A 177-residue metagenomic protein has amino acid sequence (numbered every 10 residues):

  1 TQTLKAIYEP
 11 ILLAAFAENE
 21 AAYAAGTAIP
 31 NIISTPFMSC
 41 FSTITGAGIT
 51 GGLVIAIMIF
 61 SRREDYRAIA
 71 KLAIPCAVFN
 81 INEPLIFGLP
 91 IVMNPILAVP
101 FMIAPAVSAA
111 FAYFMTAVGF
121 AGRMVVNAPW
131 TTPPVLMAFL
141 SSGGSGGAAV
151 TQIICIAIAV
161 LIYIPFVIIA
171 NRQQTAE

Functional and structural regions predicted by a protein language model:
T1-Q174: Pore-lining transmembrane helices
